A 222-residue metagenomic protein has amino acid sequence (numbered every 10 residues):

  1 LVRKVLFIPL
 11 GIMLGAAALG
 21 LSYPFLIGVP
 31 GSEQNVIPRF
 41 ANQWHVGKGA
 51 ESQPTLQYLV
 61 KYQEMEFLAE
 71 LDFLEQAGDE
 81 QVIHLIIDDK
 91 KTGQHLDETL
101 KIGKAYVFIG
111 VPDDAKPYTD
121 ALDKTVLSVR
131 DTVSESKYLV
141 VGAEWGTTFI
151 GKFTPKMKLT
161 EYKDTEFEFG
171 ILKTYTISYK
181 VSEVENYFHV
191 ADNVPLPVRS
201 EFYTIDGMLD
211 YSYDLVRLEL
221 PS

Functional and structural regions predicted by a protein language model:
L1-G15: N-terminal Sec-pathway targeting helices
L19-G103, Y138-S222: Acidic, serine/threonine-rich low-complexity disordered tracts
G103-V111: C-terminal EAL-domain catalytic cores of bacterial cyclic di-GMP phosphodiesterases
P112-A143, F169: Acidic/charged, solvent-exposed loop-and-adjacent secondary-structure segments enriched in E/D, K/R, S/T, and G/P
